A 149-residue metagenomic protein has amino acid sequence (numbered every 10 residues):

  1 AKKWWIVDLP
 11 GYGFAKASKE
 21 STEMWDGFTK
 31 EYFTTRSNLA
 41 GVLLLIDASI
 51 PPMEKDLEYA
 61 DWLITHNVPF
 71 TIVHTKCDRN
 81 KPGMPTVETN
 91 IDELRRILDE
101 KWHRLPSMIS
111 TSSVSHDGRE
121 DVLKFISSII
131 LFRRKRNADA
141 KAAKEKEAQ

Functional and structural regions predicted by a protein language model:
A1-K2, T22, Y59, D99: Intrinsically disordered regions, especially transient/low-confidence alpha-helical propensity segments and coil-helix
K2-G27, D47-I50: Switch II (G3) loop of P-loop NTPases
W4, G11-G13, S49-P51, K76-K81 (+1 more regions): Conserved nucleotide-binding/hydrolysis micro-motifs of P-loop NTPases
S18, L39, D117-E120: A generic structural micro-environment signature that highlights single residues at secondary-structure boundaries
S18, M53-E54, I109-S112: Alpha-helix initiation/capping motif
G27-P106: Conserved C-terminal guanine-recognition region of P-loop GTPase G domains, centered on the G4
R79-A140: Canonical P-loop GTPase G-domain recognition
N137-Q149: Eukaryotic N-terminal low-complexity, Ser/Thr- and Lys/Arg-rich leader segments that predominantly function as
